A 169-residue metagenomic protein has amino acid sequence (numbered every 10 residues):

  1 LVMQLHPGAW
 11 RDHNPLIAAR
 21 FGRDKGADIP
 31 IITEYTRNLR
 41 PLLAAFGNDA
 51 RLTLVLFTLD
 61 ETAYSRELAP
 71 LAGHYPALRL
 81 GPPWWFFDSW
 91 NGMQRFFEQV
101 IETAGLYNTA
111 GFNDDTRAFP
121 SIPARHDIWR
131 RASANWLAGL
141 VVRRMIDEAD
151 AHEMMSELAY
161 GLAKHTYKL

Functional and structural regions predicted by a protein language model:
L1-A63: Divalent metal-binding pocket/active-site signature
Q4-G8, V55-L59, L80-W84, L106-R125: Short acidic/histidine-rich active-site segments
H13, P41-A45, H74, W136 (+1 more regions): Generic, well-ordered alpha-helical scaffold segments in large soluble proteins
H13-G22, Y64-A72, W90-E98, F119-N135: Histidine/acidic-residue-rich catalytic or RNA/ligand-binding cores of hydrolases and nuclease-related proteins
N38, L42, E67, F96 (+2 more regions): Alpha-helical packing segments of well-folded alpha/beta enzyme cores
N48-L52, G73-R79: Glycine-enriched alpha-helix->loop->beta-strand junction motifs that scaffold or abut catalytic
R79-W90, G111-F112, R144-E153: A generic structural motif
L106-Y107, A124-L169: Mid-to-C-terminal alpha-helical segments outside catalytic/metal-binding sites
